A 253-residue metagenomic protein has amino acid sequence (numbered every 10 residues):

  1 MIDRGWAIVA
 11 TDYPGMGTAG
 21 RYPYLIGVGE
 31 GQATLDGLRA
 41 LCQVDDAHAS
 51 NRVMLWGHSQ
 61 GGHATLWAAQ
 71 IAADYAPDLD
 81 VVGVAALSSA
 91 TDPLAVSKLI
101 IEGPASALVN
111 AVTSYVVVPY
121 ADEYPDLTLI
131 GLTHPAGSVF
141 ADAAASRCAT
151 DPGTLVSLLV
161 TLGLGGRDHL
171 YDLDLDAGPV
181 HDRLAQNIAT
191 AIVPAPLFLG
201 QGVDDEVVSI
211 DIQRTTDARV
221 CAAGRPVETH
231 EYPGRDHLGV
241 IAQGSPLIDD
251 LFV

Functional and structural regions predicted by a protein language model:
M1-T18: Conserved alpha/beta-hydrolase
Y24-D46: Alpha/beta-hydrolase active-site loop
A40-V109: Primarily recognizes the serine-hydrolase "nucleophile elbow" in alpha/beta-hydrolase and SGNH/GDSL folds
A68, A195-L197, S209-R219: Short alpha-helix in the alpha/beta-hydrolase fold that links the catalytic acid
L87-A189: Accessory cap/linker subdomain of secreted extracellular hydrolases
D172, D176, H181-L184, R214-V253: C-terminal catalytic histidine-bearing segment of alpha/beta-hydrolase fold enzymes
V193, F198-D205: Short beta-strand/loop motif that positions the catalytic acidic residue of the alpha/beta-hydrolase fold
V203-D211, L238: Acidic catalytic loop of the alpha/beta-hydrolase fold
